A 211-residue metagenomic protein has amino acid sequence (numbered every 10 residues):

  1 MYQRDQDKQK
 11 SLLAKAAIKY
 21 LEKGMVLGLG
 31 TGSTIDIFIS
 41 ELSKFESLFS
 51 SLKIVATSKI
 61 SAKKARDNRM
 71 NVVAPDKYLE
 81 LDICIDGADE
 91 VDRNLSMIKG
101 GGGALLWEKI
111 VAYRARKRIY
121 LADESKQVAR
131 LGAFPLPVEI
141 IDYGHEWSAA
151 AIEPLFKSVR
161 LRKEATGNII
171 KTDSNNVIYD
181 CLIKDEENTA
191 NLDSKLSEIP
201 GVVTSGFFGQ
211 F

Functional and structural regions predicted by a protein language model:
Y2-D86: N-terminal active-site beta-alpha-beta segment that forms phosphate/nucleotide-binding and substrate-recognition loops
Y2-K8, K59-F211: Conserved phosphate- and dinucleotide-binding cores of soluble alpha/beta proteins, encompassing both enzyme active
